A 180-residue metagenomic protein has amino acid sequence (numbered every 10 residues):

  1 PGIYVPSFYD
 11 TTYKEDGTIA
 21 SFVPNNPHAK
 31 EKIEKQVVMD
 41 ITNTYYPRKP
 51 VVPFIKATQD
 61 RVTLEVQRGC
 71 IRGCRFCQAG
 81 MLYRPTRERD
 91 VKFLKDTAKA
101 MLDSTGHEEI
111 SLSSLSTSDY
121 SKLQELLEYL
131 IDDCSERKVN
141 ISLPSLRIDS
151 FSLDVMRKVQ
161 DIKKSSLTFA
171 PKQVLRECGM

Functional and structural regions predicted by a protein language model:
P1-A79, P85-T86, K92: Acidic, low-complexity intrinsically disordered segments
T44, K95, P171: Functionally constrained cores in energy, signaling, and assembly domains
Y46-P47, G69-I71, A98-L102, L127: Short hydrophobic/aromatic-rich motifs at helix boundaries and adjacent loops
L64, R68-M81, K163-G179: N-terminal small/glycine-rich loop or linker at the start of catalytic domains across soluble metabolic enzymes
R84-R87, L112: Residue-level detector of family-conserved "landmark" positions at structurally sensitive sites
T86, D90-K92, T97-K99, I131: Primarily the internal scaffold of c-type cytochrome electron-transfer domains, especially repeated/multiheme c-type
K99-M180: Conserved SAM/AdoMet-binding glycine-rich loop
